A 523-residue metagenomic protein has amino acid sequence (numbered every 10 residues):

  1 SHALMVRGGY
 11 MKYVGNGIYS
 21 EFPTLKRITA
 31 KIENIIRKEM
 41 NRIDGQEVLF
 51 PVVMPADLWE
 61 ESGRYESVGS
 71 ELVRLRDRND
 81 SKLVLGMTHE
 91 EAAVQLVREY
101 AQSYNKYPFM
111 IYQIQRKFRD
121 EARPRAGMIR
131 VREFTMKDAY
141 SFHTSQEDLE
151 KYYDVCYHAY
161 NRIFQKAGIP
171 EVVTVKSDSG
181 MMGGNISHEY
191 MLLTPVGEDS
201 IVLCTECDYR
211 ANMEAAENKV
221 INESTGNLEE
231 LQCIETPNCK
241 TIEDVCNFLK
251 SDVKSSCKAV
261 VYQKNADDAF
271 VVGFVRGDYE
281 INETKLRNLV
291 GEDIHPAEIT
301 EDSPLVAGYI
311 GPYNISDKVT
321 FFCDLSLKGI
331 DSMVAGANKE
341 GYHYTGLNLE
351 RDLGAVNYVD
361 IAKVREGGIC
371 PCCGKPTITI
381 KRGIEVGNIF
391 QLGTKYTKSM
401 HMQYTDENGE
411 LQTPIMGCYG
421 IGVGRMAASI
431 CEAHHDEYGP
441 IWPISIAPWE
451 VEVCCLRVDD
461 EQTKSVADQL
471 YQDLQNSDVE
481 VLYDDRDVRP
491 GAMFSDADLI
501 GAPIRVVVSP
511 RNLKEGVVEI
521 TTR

Functional and structural regions predicted by a protein language model:
S1-R78, T135, Y140-G180, D278-Y279: TRNA-binding/sensing appendages of the translation machinery
S1-Y13, D44, E66, K106-V131 (+1 more regions): Conserved oxyanion/phosphate-binding beta-strand-loop segments in alpha/beta enzyme cores
M54-L58, T300-D302, D485-A492: Short acidic loop-to-helix transition motifs that present clustered carboxylates
R64-G86, L192-E206: Acidic, His- and aromatic-enriched active-site or binding-groove loops in soluble protein domains that engage sugars
E90-Q95, R123-K137, T144-Y419, V423: Extended, low-hydrophobicity, polar/charged segments
V245, G417-I446, E450: C-terminal, non-catalytic macromolecule-binding modules
G439-M493: Generic long, charged, amphipathic alpha-helical segments
L470-R523: C-terminal structured "cap/appendage" subdomains that terminate the fold
